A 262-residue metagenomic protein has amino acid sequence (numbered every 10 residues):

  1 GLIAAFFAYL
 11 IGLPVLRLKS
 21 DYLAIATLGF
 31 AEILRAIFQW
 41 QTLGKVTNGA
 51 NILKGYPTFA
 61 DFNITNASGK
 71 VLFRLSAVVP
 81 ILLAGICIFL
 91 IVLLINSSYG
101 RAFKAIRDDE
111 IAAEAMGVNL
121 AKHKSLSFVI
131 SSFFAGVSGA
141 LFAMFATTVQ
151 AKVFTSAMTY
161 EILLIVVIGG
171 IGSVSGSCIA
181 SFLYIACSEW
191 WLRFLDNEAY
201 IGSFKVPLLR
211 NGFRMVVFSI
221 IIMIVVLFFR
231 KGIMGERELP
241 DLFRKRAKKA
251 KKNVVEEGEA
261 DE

Functional and structural regions predicted by a protein language model:
G1-E262: Transmembrane alpha-helices and adjacent helix-loop boundaries
